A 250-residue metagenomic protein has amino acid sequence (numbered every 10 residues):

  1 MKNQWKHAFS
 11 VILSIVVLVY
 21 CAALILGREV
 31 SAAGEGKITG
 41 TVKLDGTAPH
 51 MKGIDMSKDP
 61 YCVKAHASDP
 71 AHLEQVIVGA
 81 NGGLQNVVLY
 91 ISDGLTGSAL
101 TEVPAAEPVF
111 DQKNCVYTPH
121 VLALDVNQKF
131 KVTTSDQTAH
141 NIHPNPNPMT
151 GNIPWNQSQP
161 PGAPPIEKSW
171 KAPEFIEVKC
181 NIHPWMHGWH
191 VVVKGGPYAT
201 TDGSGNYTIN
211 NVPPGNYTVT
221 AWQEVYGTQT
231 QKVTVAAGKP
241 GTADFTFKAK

Functional and structural regions predicted by a protein language model:
M1-A8: N-terminal secretory signal peptides that target proteins for export/translocation
V11-L24: Bacterial N-terminal signal peptides
G27-K250: Extracytoplasmic copper-binding redox domains, predominantly the cupredoxin/blue-copper superfamily
